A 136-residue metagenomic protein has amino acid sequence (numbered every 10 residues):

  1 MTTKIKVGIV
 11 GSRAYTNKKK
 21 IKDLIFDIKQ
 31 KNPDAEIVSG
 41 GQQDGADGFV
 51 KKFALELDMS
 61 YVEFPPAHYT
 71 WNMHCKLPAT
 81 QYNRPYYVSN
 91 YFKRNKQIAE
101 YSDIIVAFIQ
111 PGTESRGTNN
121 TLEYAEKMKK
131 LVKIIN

Functional and structural regions predicted by a protein language model:
T2-I5, A14-N136: Acidic/glycine-enriched connector segments
